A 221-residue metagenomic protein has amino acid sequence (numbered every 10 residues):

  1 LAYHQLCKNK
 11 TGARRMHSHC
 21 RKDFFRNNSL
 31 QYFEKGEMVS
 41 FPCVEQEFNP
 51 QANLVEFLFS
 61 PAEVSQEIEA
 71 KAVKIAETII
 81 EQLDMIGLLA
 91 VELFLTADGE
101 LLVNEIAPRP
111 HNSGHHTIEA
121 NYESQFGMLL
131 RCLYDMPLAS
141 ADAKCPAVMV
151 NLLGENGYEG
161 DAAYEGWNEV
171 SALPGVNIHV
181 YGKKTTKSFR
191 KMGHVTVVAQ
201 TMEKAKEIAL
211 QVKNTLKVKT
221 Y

Functional and structural regions predicted by a protein language model:
A2: Surface-exposed interaction regions that form or flank ligand-binding interfaces
L6-K10, S18-V64, E69-V103, A107-G114 (+3 more regions): Phosphate-binding core of ATP-grasp and ATP-grasp-like enzymes
S18, T117, V195-V198: Short, well-ordered beta-strand elements within core beta-sheets of diverse protein domains
I118-Q125: A short mixed-secondary-structure module that forms the rim of ligand-binding clefts
R131-Y221: Peripheral (often C-terminal) accessory segments that flank ATP-dependent C-N-forming ligase machineries
